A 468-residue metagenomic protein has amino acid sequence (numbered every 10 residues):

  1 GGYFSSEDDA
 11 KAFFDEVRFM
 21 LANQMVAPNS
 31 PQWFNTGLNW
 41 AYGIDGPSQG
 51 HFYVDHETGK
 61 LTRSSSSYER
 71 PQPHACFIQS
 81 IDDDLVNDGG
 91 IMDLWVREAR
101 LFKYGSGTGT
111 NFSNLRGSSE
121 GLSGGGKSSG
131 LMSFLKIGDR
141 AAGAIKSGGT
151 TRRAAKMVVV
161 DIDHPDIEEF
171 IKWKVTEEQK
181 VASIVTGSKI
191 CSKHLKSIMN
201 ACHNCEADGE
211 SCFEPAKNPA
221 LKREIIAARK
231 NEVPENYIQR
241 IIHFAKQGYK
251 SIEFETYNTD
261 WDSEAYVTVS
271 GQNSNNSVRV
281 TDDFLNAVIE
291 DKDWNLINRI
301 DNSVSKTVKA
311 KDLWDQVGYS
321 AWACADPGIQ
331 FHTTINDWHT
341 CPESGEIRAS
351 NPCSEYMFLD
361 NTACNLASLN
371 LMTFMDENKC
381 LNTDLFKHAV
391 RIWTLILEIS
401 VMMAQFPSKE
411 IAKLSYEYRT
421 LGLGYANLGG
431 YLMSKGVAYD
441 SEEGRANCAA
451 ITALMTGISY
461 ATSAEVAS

Functional and structural regions predicted by a protein language model:
G1-S468: Extended catalytic cores of very large enzyme megasubunits
